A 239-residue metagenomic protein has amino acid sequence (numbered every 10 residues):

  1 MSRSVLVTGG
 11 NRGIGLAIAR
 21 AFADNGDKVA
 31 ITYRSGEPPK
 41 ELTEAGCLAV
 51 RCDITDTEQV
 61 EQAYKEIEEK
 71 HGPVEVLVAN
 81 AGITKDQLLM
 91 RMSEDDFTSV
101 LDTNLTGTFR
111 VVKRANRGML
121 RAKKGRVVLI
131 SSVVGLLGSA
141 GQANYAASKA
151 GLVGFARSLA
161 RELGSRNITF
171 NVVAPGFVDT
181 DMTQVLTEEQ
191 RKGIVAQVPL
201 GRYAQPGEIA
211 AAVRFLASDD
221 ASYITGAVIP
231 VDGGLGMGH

Functional and structural regions predicted by a protein language model:
N11-R12: Conserved glycine-rich cofactor-binding loop
L88-L89, S93-L101, T183, I194: Substrate-binding pocket helix/loop in short-chain dehydrogenase/reductase
V112, S148, A156: Active-site helix of classical SDR
R117, R161-S165, S222: Alpha-helical segment proximal to the catalytic Tyr-Lys
S132: Residue(s) in the substrate-gating loop at a strand-loop-helix junction that position the organic substrate next
L137, R214, T225-H239: Short C-terminal tail/terminal secondary-structure segment of NAD(P)H-dependent dehydrogenase/reductase domains
P199-I209, D220: A conserved structural motif in NAD(P)-dependent oxidoreductases
